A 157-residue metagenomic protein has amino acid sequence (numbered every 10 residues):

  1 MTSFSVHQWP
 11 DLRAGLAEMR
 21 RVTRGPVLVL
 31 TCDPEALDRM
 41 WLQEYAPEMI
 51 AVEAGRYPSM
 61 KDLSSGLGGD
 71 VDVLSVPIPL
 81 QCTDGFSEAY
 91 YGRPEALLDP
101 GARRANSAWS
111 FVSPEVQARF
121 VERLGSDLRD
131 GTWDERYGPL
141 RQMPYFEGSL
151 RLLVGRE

Functional and structural regions predicted by a protein language model:
M1-R13, T31-D33: A short SAM/SAH-binding and catalytic strip from SAM-dependent methyltransferases
R13-L16, E44, M143: Metal-dependent phosphohydrolase cores
R13-V27: A short glycine-rich, Lys/Arg-flanked "PGG" loop and its adjoining helix->strand segment in the class I
G25, G68-V71: A structural micro-motif
G25-D62, Q81-Y90: Conserved class I S-adenosyl-L-methionine
M60-S64, V73-L74: Anionic-ligand binding region
D72-E157: Conserved Class I S-adenosyl-L-methionine
